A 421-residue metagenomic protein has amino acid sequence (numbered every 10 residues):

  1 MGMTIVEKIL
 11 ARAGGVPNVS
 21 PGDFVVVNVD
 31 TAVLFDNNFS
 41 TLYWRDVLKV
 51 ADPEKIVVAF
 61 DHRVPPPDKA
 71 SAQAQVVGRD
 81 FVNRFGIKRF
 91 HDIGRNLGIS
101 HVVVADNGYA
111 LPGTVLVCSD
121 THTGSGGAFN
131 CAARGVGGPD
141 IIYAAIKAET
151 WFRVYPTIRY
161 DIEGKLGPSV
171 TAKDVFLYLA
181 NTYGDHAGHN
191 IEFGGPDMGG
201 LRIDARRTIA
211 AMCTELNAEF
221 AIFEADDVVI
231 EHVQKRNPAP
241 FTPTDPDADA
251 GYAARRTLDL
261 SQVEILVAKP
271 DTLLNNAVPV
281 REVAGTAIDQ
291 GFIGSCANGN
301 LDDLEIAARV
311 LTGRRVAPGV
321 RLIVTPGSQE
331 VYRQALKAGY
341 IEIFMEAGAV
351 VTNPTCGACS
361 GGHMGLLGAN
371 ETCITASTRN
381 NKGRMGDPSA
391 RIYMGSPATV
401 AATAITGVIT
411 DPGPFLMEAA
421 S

Functional and structural regions predicted by a protein language model:
M1-S421: Fe-S-dependent hydro-lyases/dehydratases of central metabolism
